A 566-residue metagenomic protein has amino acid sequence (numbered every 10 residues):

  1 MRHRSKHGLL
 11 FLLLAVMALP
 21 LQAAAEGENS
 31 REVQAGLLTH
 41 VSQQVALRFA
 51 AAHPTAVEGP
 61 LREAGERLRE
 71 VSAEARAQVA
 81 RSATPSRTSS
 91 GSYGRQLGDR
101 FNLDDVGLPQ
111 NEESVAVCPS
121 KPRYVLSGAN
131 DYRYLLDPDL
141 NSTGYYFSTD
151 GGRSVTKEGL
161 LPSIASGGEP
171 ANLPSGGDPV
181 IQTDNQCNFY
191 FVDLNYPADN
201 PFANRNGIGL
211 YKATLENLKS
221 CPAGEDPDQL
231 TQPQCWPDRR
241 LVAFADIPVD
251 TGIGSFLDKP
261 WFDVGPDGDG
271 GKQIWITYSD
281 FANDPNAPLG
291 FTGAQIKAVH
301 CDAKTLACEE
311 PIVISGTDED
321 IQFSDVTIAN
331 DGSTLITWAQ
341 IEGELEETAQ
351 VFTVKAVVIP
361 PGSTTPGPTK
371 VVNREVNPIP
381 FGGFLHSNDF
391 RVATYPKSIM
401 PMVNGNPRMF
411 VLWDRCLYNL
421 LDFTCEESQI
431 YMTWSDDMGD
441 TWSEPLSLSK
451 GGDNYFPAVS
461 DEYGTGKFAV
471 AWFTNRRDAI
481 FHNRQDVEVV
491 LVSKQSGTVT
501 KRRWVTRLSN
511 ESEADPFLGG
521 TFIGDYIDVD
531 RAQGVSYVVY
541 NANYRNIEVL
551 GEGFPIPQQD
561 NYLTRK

Functional and structural regions predicted by a protein language model:
M1-R2, P396: Accessible peptide chain termini
R2-L10: Bacterial N-terminal signal peptides that target proteins for export
R4, L19, P555-I556: Intrinsic low-complexity/disordered segments
L10-P20: Bacterial N-terminal signal peptides
L19-G27: Bacterial Sec-dependent signal peptides at the C-terminal "C-region" and cleavage site
E26-K566: C-terminal PAP-associated
